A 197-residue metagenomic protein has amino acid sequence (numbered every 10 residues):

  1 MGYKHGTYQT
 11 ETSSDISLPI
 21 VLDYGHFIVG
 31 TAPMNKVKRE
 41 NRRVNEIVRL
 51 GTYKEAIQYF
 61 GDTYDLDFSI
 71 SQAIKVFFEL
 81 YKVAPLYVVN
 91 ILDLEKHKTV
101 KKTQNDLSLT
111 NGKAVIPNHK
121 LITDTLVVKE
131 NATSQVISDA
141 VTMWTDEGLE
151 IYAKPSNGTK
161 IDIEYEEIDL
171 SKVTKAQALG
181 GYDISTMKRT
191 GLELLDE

Functional and structural regions predicted by a protein language model:
M1-E197: Surface-exposed assembly/interface segments
